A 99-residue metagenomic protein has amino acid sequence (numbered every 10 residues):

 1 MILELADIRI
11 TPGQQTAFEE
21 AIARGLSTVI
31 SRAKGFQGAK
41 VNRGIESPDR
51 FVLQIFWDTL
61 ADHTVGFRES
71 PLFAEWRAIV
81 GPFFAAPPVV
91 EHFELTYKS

Functional and structural regions predicted by a protein language model:
M1-I2, F18, K34-F36: Short, flexible segments with low predicted structural confidence
I2, K40-D49, E75-S99: Glycine-rich beta-strand-turn "strand-cap" elements at beta-sheet edges
L3-I8: Active-site-flanking beta-strand signature of metal-NTP-handling nucleotidyl enzymes and homologous cyclase-like
R9-I22: Short, surface-exposed ligand-recognition loops at beta-strand->loop->(often short) alpha-helix junctions that present
T11-G13, G44-E46, D58-L60: Short coil/turn motifs at secondary-structure junctions
Q14-T16, A61-H63, K98: Residue-level signal for secondary-structure boundary sites
R24, T28-F36, F56-V89: An amphipathic, aromatic/His-enriched active-site/gating alpha helix that lines ligand/cofactor pockets
